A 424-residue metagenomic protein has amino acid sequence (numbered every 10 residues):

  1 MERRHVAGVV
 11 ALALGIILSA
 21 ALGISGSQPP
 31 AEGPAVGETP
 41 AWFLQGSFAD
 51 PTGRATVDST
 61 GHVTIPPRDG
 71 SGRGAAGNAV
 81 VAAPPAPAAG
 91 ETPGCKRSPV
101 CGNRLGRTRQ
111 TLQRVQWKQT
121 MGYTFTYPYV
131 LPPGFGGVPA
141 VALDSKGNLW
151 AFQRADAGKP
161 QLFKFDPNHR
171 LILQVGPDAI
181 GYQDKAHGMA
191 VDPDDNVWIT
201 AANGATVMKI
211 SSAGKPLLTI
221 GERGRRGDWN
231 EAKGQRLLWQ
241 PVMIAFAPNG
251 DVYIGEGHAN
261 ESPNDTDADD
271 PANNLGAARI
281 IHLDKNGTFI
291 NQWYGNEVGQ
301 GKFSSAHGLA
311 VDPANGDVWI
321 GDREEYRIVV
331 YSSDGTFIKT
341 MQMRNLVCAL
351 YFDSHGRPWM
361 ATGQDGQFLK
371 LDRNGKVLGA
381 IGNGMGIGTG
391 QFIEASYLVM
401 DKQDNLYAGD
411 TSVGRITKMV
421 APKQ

Functional and structural regions predicted by a protein language model:
E2-V10: Bacterial N-terminal signal peptides that target proteins for export
V10-A21: Bacterial N-terminal signal peptides
I24-Q424: Sequence-structural signature of mature extracellular/luminal beta-sheet repeat domains, prominently beta-propellers
